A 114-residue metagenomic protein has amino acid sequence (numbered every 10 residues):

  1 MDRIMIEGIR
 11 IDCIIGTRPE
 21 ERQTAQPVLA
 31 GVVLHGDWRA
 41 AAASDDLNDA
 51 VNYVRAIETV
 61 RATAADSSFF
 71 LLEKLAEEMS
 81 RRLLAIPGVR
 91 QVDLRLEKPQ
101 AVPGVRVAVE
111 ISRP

Functional and structural regions predicted by a protein language model:
M1-P114: N-terminal, polar/charged subdomain of small-to-medium soluble alpha/beta proteins
